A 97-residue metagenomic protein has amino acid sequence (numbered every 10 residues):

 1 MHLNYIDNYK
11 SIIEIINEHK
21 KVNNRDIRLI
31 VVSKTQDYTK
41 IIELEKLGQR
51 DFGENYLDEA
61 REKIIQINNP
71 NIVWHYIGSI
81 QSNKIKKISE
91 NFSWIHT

Functional and structural regions predicted by a protein language model:
M1-T97: Conserved alpha/beta-domain cores
